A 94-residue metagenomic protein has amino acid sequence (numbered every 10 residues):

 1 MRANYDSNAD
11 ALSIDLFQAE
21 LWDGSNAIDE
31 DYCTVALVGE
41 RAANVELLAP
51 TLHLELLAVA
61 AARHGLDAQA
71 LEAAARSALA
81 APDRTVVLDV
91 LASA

Functional and structural regions predicted by a protein language model:
M1-R2, S93: N-terminal short leaders/motifs
R2-A3, S7-Y32: Structured beta-strand/loop patches that form or line metal/cofactor-binding pockets in enzymes
D6, V35-L37, V86-L88: Aromatic-enriched hydrophobic runs in primary sequence
D10, I14, A19, E46 (+3 more regions): Intrinsic-disorder/low-complexity peptide segments enriched for small residues
W22-A70: Acidic, aromatic-enriched beta-alpha/helix-loop junctions
A70-A94: Cysteine/selenocysteine-centered motifs that mediate thiol-based redox chemistry or coordinate metal-sulfur cofactors
